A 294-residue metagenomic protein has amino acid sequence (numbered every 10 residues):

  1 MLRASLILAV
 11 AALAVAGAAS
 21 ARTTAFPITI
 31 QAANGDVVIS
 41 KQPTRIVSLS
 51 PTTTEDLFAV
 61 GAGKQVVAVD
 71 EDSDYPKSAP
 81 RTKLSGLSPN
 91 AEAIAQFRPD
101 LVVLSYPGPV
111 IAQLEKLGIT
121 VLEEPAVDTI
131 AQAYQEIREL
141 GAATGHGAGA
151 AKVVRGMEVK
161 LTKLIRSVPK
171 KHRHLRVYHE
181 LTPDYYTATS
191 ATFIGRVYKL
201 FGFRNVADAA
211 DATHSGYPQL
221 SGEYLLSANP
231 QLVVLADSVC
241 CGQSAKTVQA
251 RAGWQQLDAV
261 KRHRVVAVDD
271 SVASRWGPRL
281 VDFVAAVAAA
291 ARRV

Functional and structural regions predicted by a protein language model:
L2-A4, A9, V15-T52, A148-H179 (+1 more regions): Bacterial Sec-exported substrate-binding components of ABC uptake systems
A32-N34, T82-E92, P107, D211-G222: Short helix-initiation/N-cap motifs at beta->coil->alpha
R45-P107, I119, F203-V206: A short, structured surface patch at a secondary-structure boundary
D72-K77, P109-E139, A143: Flexible loop/hinge segments that line or gate small-molecule binding clefts
P89-P99, K116-L117, P218-N229: Short helices/loops that flank or line small-molecule/ion binding pockets
P109, Q132-A142, A151, A228 (+1 more regions): Structured C-terminal subdomain patch of bacterial secreted/periplasmic proteins
E124-E139, A143, H172-V197, C241-Q243: Extracytoplasmic ligand-binding site segments that recognize negatively charged/polar headgroups
A191-Y217, A267: His/Asp/Glu-enriched short active-site or ligand-binding loop at hydrolase and phosphoryl-transfer sites
